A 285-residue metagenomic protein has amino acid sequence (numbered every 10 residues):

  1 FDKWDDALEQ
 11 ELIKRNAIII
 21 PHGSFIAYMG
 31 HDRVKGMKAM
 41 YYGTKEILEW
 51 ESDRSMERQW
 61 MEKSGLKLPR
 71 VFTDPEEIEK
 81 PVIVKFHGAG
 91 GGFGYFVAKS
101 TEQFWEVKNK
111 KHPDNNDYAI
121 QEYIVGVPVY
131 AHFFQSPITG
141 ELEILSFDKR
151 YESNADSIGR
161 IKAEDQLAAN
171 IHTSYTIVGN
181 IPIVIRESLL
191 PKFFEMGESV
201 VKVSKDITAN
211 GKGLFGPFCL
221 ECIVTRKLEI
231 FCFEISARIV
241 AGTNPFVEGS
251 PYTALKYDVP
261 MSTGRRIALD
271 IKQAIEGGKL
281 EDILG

Functional and structural regions predicted by a protein language model:
F1-E77, G90: Conserved N-proximal alpha/beta basic substrate-recognition cap immediately N-terminal to, or forming the N-lobe
A7-L12, H112, I138-T139, V203-K212: Alpha-helix termini
I20-G23, K85-F86, Q121-Y123, G216-L220 (+1 more regions): Short His-Asn-centered micro-motif
K45-Y151, R186-S199: Active-site nucleotide/adenylate-binding loops and adjacent lid/helix of ATP-dependent enzymes
V82-K85, H132-F133, S146, C222 (+1 more regions): A short beta-strand motif that forms the metal-chelation/ATP-contact edge of phosphoryl-transfer active sites
H132, T208-K227: A short glycine-rich, hydrophobically flanked beta-strand micro-motif that places a catalytic Asp/Glu for divalent metal
F133-D206, S236-A268: ATP-dependent carboxylate/phosphate-activation module, predominantly the ATP-grasp catalytic core and closely related
C219, T225, N244, T253-G285: Peripheral (often C-terminal) accessory segments that flank ATP-dependent C-N-forming ligase machineries
